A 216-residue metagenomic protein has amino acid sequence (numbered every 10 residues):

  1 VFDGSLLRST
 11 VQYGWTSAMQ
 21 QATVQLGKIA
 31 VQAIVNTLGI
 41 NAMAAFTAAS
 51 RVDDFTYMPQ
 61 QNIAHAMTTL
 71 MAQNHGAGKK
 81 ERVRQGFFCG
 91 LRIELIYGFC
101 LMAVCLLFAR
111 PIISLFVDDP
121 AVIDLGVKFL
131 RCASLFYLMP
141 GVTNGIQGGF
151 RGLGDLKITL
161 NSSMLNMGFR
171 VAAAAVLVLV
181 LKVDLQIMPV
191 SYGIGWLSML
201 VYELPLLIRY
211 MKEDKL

Functional and structural regions predicted by a protein language model:
V1-W15, M71-F136, V178-L216: Short alpha-helical transmembrane segments in multi-pass integral membrane proteins
F2-A30, I34-V35, R51, F55-P59 (+6 more regions): Hydrophobic faces of transmembrane alpha-helices in multi-pass small-molecule transporters and flippases across diverse
W15, T23, G27, R51 (+8 more regions): Residue-level signal for transmembrane alpha-helical positions in Major Facilitator Superfamily
S17, Q21, I29, A33 (+7 more regions): Transmembrane alpha-helix boundary and packing residues in multipass membrane permease domains and related
A22-R51, F55, Q73-N74, P111-P120 (+2 more regions): Helix-terminus/linker motif at the lipid-water interface of multi-pass membrane proteins
N41-A42, L156-K157, D184-L185: Membrane-helix interface segments
A45-A109, P140-S162: Small-residue-rich hydrophobic transmembrane alpha-helices
A64, A133-G152, I158-R170, I187-L204: Short runs within selected transmembrane alpha-helices of multi-pass transporters and secretion channels
